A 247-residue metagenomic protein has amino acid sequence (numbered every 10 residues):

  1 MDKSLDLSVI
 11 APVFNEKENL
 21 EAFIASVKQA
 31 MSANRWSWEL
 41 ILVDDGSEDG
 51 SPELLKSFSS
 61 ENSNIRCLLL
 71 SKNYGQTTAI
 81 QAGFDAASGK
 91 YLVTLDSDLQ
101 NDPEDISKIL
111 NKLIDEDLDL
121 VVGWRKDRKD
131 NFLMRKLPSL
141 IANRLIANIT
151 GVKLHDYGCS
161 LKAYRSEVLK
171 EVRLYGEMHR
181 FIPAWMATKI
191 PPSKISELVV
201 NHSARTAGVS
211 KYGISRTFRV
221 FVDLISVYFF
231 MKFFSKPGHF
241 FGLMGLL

Functional and structural regions predicted by a protein language model:
M1-L5, F181-L247: Hydrophobic helical membrane-anchoring modules
M1-Q29, W36: N-proximal low-complexity "stem/linker" segments adjacent to membrane-targeting elements
E16-L20, S47, Q76, D102: Donor nucleotide-sugar binding loop of glycosyltransferases
E18-A22, D49-S57: Acidic helix N-cap motif at the loop->helix transition within catalytic regions of sugar-transfer enzymes
W36-G46, L68-L70: Short beta-strand/loop segment that forms part of the nucleotide-sugar
D44-E53, L99: A conserved acidic beta->alpha catalytic loop
N64-K72, Q76-A86, Y91, P103-F181 (+3 more regions): Acceptor/aglycone-binding surface of glycosyltransferases and processive sugar-polymer synthases
